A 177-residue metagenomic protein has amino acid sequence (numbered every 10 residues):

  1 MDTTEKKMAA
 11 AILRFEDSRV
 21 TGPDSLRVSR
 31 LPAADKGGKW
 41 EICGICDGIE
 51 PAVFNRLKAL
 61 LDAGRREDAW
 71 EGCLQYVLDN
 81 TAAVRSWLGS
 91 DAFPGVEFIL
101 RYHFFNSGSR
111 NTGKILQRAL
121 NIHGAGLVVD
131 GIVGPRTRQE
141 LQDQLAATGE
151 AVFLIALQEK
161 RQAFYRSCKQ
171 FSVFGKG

Functional and structural regions predicted by a protein language model:
M1-G177: Cell-wall polysaccharide-cleaving catalytic domain and substrate-binding groove, primarily in peptidoglycan/chitin
